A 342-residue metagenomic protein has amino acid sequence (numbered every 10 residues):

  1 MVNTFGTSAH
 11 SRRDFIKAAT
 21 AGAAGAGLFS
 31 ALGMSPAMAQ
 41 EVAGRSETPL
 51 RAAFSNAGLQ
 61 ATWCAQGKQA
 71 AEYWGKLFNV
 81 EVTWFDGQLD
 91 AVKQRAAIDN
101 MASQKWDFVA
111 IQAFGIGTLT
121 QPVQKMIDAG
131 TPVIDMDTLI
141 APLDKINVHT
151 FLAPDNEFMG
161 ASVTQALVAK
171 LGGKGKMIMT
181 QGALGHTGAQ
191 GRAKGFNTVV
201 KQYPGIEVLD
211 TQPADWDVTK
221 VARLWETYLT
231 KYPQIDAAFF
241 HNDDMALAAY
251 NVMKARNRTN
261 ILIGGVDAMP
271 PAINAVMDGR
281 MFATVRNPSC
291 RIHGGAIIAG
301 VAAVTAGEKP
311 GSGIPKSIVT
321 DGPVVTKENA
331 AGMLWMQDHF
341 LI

Functional and structural regions predicted by a protein language model:
M1-D14, G22-M38: N-terminal secretory signal peptides
A31-A52: C-terminal segment of N-terminal export signals and the immediately downstream linker at the start of the mature
E41-T48, T180, L184, V199 (+1 more regions): Hinge/cleft segment of the Venus flytrap/periplasmic-binding protein
R45, P49-A70, W74-F78, V82-N100 (+5 more regions): Extracytoplasmic "Venus flytrap"
S46, Q94, F151-M177, K220-A222 (+2 more regions): Hydrophobic alpha-helical segments within soluble ligand-binding/sensing domains
W63-F78, M159-V163, T187-I206, K220 (+3 more regions): Short, solvent-exposed amphipathic alpha-helices that sit in or adjacent to ligand/effector-binding or catalytic
A113-D128, F196, D210, A214-A275: Hydrophobic alpha-helical
I116-F158, A169, K176, M269-M277 (+3 more regions): Flexible loop/hinge segments that line or gate small-molecule binding clefts
